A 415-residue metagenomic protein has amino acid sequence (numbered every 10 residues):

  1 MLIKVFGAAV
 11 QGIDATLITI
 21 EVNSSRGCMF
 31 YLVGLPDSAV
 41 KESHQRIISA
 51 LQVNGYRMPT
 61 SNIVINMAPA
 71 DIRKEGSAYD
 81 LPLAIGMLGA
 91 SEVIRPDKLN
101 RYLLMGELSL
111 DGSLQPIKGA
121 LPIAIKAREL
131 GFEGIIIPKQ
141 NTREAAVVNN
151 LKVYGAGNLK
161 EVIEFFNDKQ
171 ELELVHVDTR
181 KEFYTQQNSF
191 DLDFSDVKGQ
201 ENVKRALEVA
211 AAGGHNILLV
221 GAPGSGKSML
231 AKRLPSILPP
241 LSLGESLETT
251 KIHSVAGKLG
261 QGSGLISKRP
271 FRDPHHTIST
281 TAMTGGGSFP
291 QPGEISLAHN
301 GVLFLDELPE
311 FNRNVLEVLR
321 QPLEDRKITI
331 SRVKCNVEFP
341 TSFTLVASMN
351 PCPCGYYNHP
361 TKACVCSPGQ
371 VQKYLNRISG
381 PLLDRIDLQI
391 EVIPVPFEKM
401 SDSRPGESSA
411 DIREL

Functional and structural regions predicted by a protein language model:
M1-L218, A222-S225, I266, S331: Peripheral, non-AAA+ core regions of ATP-driven protein-machinery
K139, D306-L308, V333-K334, A347-C352 (+2 more regions): A short beta-strand-to-loop transition that corresponds to the Sensor-1 phosphate-sensing loop of AAA+ P-loop ATPases
Q170-V209, G213, P240-I295: P-loop NTPase nucleotide-binding/switch module
L218-Q261, D325: Walker A/P-loop
G221, G285, E307: The Walker A (P-loop) glycine that initiates the GxxxxGKT/S ATP-binding motif of P-loop NTPases
F271-P274, P290-N300, I330-N350, K362 (+1 more regions): AAA+/SF3 P-loop NTPase mechanochemical coupling elements
H275, Q291-E324, Y356-H359, S379-R385 (+1 more regions): Conserved AAA+/SF3 P-loop NTPase catalytic/coupling segment centered on the Walker-B
E338-S342, C352-L415: Phosphate-sensing "switch" segment of ASCE/P-loop ATPases
